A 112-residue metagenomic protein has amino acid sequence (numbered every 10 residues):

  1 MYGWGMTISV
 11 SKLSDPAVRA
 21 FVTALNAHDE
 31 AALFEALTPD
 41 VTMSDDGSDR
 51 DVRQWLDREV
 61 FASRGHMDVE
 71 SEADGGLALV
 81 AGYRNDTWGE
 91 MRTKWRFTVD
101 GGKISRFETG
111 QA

Functional and structural regions predicted by a protein language model:
M1-A27, E35, P39: Short, low-complexity N-terminal intrinsically disordered segments enriched in polar/charged residues
G3-G5, E108-A112: Low-complexity, intrinsically disordered terminal/linker segments enriched in charged and Gly/Pro repeats
A36-R50, W55: A short gly/proline-enriched turn/hairpin at secondary-structure junctions
G47, Y83, K103: Short, flexible active-site-adjacent loop segments at beta-strand->alpha-helix junctions, enriched in small/polar
V52-D100, T109: Surface-exposed, charged secondary-structure patches
